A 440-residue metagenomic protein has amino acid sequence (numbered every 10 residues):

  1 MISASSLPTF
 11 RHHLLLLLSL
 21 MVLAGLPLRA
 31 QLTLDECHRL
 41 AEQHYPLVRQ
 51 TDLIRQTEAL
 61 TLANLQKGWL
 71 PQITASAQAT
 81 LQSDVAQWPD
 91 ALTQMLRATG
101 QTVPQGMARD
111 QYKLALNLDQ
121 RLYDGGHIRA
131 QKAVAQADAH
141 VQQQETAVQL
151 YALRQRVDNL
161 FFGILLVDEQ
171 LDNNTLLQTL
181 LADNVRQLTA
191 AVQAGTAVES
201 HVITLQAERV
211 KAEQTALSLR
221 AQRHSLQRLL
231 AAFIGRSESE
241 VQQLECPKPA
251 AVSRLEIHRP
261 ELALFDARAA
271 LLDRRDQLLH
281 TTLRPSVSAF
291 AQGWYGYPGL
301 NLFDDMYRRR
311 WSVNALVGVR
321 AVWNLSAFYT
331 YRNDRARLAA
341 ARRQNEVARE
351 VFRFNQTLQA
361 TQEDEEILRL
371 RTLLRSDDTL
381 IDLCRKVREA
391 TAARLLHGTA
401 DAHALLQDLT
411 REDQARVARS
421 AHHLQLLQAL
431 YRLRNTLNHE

Functional and structural regions predicted by a protein language model:
I2-L16: Bacterial N-terminal signal peptides that target proteins for export
H13-G25: Bacterial N-terminal signal peptides
L20, L28-T74, Q78-V85, L122 (+6 more regions): Bacterial Sec-pathway N-terminal export signals of envelope proteins
L32, L60-A63, T146-A263, A270 (+4 more regions): Periplasmic alpha-helical coiled-coil/stalk elements that build and connect Gram-negative outer-membrane
C37, H44, T51, R121 (+22 more regions): Amphipathic alpha-helical coiled-coil segments and their boundaries
R49-L53, Q66, L122-L150, S200 (+6 more regions): Sec/SRP-type N-terminal targeting helices
S76-N117, F290-A327: Small/polar, glycine/serine/threonine/aspartate-rich low-complexity segments that form flexible
K211-R236, D382-H439: Short segments within alpha-helical structural elements
